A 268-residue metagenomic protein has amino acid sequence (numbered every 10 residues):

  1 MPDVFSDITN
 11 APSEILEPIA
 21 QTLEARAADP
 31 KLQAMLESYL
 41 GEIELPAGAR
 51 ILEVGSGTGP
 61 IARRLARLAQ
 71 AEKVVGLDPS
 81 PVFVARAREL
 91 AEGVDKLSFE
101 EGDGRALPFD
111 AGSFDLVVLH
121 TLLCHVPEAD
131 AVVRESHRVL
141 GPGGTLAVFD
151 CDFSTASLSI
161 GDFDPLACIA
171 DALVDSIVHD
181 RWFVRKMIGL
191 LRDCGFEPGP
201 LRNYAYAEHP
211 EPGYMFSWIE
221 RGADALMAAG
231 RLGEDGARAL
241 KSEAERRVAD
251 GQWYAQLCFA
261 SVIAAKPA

Functional and structural regions predicted by a protein language model:
M1-A49, P60-R64, F83: Conserved class I S-adenosyl-L-methionine
P2-T22, G199-A255: C-terminal helical/coil "lid" or tail adjacent to the Rossmann-like core of SAM-dependent
L52-V54, T58-A106: Class I SAM-dependent methyltransferase SAM/SAH-binding core
R105-L116: A short acidic, Gly/Pro-enriched loop at the edge of an enzyme's catalytic core that lines a small-molecule cofactor
L116-E128: A short SAM/SAH-binding and catalytic strip from SAM-dependent methyltransferases
D130-P142: A short glycine-rich, Lys/Arg-flanked "PGG" loop and its adjoining helix->strand segment in the class I
A147-P212: Conserved catalytic/acceptor-binding region of the Class I
C194-E197, F259-A268: Core SAM-dependent methyltransferase catalytic element
